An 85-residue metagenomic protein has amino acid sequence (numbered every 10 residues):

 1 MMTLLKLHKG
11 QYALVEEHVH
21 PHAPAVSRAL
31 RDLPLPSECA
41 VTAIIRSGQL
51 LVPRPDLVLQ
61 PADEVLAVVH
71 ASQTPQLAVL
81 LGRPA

Functional and structural regions predicted by a protein language model:
M1-A23: Flexible, Lys/Arg-rich cytosolic regulatory linkers and terminal tails that connect or flank
V15-R83: Cytosolic Rossmann-like ligand/nucleotide-binding regulatory domains
